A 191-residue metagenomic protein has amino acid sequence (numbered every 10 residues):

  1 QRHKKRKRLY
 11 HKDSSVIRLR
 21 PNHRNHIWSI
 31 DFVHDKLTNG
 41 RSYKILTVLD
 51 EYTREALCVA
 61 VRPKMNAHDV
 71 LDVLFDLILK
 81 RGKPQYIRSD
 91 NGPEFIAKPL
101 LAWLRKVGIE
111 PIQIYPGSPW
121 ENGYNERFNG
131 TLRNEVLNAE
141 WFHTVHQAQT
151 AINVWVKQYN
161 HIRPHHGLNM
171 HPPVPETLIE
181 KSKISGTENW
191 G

Functional and structural regions predicted by a protein language model:
Q1, E110-P111: Hydrophobic beta-strand scaffold residues
Q1-I27, D35, S118, P172-S182: Basic, flexible linker segments flanking DNA-binding modules in nucleic acid-interacting mobile-element proteins
H26-L57, P63-M65: An active-site-proximal beta-strand-loop segment
D31, R54, I87-D90, N122 (+1 more regions): Short, conserved catalytic/metal-binding motifs centered on acidic residues
L37, R41, V59-R81, Y86 (+1 more regions): Active-site beta-loop-alpha junctions of metal-dependent nucleic acid enzymes, especially the RNase H-like/DDE
E55-V59, P111-I114, N138: Short small-residue beta-strand/loop micro-motif enriched in glycine and branched aliphatics
S89-N91, A97-W103, P111-R133, V145-N153 (+1 more regions): RNase H-like two-metal-ion nuclease catalytic core shared by retroviral integrases and related mobile-element nucleases
V107-I109, T131-G191: C-terminal domain-tail junction helix/linker
